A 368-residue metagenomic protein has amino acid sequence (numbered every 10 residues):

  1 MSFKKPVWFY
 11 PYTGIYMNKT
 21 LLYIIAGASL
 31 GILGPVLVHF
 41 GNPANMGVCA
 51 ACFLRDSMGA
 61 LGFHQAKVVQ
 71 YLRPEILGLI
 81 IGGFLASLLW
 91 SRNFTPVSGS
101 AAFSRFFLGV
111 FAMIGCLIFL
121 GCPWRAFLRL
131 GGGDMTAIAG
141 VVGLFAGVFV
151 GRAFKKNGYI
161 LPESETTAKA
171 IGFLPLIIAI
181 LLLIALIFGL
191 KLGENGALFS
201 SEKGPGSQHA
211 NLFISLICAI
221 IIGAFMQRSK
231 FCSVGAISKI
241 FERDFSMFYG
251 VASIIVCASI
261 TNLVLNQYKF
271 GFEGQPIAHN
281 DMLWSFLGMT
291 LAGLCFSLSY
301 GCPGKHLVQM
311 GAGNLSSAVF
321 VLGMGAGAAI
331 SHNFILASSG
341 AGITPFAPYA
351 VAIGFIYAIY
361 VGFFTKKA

Functional and structural regions predicted by a protein language model:
F3-A368: Membrane-interfacial helix-loop segments of redox and metal-homeostasis proteins, especially TM-loop-TM junctions
